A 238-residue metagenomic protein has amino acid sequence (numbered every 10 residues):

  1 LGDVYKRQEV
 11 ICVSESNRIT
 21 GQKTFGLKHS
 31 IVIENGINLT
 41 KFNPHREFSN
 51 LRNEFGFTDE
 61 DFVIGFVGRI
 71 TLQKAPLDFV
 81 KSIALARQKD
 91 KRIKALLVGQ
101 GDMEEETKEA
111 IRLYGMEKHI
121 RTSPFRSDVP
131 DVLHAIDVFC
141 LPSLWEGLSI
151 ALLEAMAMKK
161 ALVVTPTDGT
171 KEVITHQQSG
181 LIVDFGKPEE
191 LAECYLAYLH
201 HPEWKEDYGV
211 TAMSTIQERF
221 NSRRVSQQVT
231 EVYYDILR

Functional and structural regions predicted by a protein language model:
L1-Y5: Short, small-residue-biased leader/transition segments that mark boundaries at the very start of proteins
R7-V32, I37-K41: A short, active-site helix/loop in glycosyltransferases that binds the activated sugar's phosphate group
N53, E190, A197, W204-R219 (+1 more regions): A short, well-ordered alpha-helix in the C-terminal region of glycosyltransferases
F62, F66-Q88, A95, D102-K108 (+2 more regions): A conserved mid-protein helix/loop that constitutes part of the nucleotide-sugar donor-binding site
K108-P124: Nucleotide-activated donor-binding/catalytic signature segment of Leloir-type glycosyltransferases, i.e., the conserved
F125, L144: Aromatic "clamp/platform" in nucleotide-sugar-dependent glycosyltransferases that forms part of the donor/acceptor
A161-V164, I174: Short hydrophobic beta-strand element within catalytic cores of glycosyltransferases and related nucleotide-activated
H176-Q177, L181-P188, A197-P202: Conserved acidic donor-binding segment of nucleotide-sugar-dependent glycosyltransferases
